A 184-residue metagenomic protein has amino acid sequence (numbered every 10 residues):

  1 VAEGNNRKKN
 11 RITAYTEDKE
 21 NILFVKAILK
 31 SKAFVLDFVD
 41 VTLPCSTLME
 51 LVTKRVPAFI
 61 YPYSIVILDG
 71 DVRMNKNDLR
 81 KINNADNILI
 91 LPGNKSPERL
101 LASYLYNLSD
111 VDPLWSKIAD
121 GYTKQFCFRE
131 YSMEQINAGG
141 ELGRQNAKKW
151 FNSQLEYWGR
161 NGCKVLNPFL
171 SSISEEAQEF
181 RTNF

Functional and structural regions predicted by a protein language model:
V1-A2, L100-L105, N183-F184: Generic hydrophobic, helix-prone segments enriched in Leu/Val/Ile
V1-N75: RecA-like P-loop NTPase motor core
N5-N6, L29, V56, L105 (+5 more regions): Generic secondary-structure transition motif, activating predominantly at the C-termini of alpha-helices
I28, L51, L100, Y104 (+1 more regions): Residues that form generic nucleotide/phosphate-binding pockets
T42, L89-P92, P168-L170: Short acidic-hydrophobic, aromatic-tinged amphipathic segments that line or gate anion-handling sites
V72-G143: Activity-critical C-terminal alpha-helical subdomain
S116-F184: Charge-biased C-terminal accessory regions appended to nucleic-acid-, cytoskeletal NTPase
